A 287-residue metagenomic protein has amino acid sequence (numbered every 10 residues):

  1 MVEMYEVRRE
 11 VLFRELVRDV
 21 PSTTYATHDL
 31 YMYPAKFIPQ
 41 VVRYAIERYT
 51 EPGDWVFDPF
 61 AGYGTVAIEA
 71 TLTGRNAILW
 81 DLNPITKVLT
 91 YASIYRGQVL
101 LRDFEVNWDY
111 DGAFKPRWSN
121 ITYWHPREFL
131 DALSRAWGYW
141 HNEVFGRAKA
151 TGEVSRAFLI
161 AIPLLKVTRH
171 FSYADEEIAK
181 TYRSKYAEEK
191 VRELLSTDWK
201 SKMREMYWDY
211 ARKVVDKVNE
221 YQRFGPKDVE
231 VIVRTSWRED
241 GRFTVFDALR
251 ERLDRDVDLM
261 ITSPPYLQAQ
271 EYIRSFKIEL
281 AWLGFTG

Functional and structural regions predicted by a protein language model:
M1-P52: S-adenosyl-L-methionine
H28, M32, W80, A150: Short, charged/polar micro-motifs that form catalytic or ligand-binding hotspots
Y31-A35, P126, E153: Aromatic-acidic/polar surface patches that form glycan- and anion
K36-Q40, V88, R127, D131 (+2 more regions): A structural signal for well-ordered alpha-helical segments within the folded catalytic domains of diverse enzymes
K36-Y44, D131, E205-D216: Short, contiguous clusters of charged residues that form electrostatic/catalytic patches at enzyme active sites, used
I38, A45-D111, K217, Y221 (+2 more regions): Conserved S-adenosyl-L-methionine
L100-T151: PRPP-dependent phosphoribosyltransferase catalytic core
G146-T262, L267-S275: SAM-dependent nucleic-acid methyltransferase catalytic core
